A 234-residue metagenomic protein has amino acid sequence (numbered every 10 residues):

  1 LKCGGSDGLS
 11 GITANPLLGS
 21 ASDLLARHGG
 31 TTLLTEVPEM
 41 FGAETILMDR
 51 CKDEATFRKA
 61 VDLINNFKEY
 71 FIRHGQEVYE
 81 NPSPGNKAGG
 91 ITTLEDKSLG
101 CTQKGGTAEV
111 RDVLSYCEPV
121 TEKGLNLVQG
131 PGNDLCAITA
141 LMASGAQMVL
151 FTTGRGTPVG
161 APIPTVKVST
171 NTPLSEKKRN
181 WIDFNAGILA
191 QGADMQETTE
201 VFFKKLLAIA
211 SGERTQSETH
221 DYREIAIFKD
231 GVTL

Functional and structural regions predicted by a protein language model:
L1-L234: Anaerobic metallocofactor- and corrinoid-dependent redox/one-carbon enzyme cores, especially those from methanogenesis
